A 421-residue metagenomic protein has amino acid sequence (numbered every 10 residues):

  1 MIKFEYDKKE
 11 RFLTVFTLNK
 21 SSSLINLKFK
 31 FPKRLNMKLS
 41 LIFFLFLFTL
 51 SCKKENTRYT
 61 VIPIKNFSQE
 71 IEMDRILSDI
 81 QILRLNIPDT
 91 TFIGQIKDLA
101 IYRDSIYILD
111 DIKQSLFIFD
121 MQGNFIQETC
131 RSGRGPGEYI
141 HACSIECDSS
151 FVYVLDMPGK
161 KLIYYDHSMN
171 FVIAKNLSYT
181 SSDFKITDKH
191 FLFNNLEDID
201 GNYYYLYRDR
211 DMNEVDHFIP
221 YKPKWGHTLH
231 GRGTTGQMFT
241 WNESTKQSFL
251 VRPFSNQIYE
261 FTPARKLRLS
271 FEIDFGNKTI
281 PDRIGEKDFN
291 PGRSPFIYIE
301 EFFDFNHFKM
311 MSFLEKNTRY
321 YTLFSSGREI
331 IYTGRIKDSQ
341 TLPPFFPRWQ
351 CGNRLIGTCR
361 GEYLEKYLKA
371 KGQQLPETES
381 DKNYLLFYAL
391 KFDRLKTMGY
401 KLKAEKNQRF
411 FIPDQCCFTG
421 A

Functional and structural regions predicted by a protein language model:
M1-E5, F12-S68, A404, A421: Bacterial Sec-dependent N-terminal signal peptides
E10-F12, I145, C417: A generic structural signal for solvent-exposed, polar alpha-helical segments
L50, D414-Q415: Secreted/extracellular small peptides and ectodomain modules produced from precursors
C52-N407, A421: Eukaryotic scaffold repeat domains enriched in small/polar residues
I412, T419: Alpha-helical and His/Cys-centered functional microenvironments
